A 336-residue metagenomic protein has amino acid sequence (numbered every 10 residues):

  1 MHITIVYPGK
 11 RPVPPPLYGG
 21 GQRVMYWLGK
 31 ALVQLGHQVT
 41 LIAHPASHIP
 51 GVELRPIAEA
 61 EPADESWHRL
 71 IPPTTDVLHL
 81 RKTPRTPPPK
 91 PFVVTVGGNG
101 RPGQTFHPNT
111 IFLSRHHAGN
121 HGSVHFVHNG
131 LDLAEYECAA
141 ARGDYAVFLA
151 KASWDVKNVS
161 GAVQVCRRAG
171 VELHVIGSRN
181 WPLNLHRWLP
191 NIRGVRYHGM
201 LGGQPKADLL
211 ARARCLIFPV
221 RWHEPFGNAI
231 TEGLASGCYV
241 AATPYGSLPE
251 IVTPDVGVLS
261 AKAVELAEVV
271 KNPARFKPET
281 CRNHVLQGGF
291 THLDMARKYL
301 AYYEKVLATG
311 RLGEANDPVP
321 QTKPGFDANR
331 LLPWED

Functional and structural regions predicted by a protein language model:
K10-P15, W27-P62, P182: N-terminal strand-loop element at the rim of the active site of nucleotide-sugar-dependent glycosyltransferases
P14, S153-K157, R221-G227, P249-E250: Nucleotide-sugar-dependent
E61-P62, N272-N329: A charged, aromatic-enriched C-terminal amphipathic alpha-helix characteristic of glycosyltransferases across folds
V124-N129, A134-I176, G288: Conserved donor-binding/catalytic core segment of Leloir-type glycosyltransferases
L185-L201: Nucleotide-activated donor-binding/catalytic signature segment of Leloir-type glycosyltransferases, i.e., the conserved
A207, I230-A235, P249-E250: Short alpha-helical segment that forms part of, or immediately flanks, the ligand-binding pocket in carbohydrate-active
C238-A242: Short hydrophobic beta-strand element within catalytic cores of glycosyltransferases and related nucleotide-activated
T253-V264, V270-R275: Conserved acidic donor-binding segment of nucleotide-sugar-dependent glycosyltransferases
